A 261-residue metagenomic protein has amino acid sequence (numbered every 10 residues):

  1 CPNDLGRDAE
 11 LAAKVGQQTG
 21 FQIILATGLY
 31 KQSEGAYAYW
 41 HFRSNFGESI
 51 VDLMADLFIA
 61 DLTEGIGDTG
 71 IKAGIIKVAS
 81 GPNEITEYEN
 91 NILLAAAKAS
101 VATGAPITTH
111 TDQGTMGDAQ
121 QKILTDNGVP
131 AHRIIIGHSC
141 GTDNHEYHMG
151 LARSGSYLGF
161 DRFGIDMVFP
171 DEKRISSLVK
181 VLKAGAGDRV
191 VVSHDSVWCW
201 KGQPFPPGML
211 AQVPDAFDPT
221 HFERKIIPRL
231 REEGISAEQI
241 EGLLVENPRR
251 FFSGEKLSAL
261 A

Functional and structural regions predicted by a protein language model:
C1-A38, L158, I227, F251-A261: N-terminal hydrophobic targeting/anchoring segments and the immediately downstream early-domain regions of hydrolases
C1-N3, G28-Q32, G81, D112-G114 (+3 more regions): Active-site beta-loop-alpha junctions enriched in small/polar residues
E10-K14, Q18, L57-A60, E64 (+6 more regions): Alpha-helical scaffolding segments of alpha/beta enzyme cores, especially the outer helices of TIM-barrel or partial
K14-Q17, Q22-V101, P106, Y157 (+1 more regions): Active-site gating/metal-coordination segments in enzymes
L29, S100, L158, D195 (+2 more regions): Divalent metal-coordination and catalytic microenvironments
A102-R174, G208-T220, I227, E232-S236: Active-site core of metal-dependent hydrolases
D161-R162, A186-L210, I240: Short acidic/histidine-rich active-site segments
F217-A261: Mid-to-C-terminal alpha-helical segments outside catalytic/metal-binding sites
